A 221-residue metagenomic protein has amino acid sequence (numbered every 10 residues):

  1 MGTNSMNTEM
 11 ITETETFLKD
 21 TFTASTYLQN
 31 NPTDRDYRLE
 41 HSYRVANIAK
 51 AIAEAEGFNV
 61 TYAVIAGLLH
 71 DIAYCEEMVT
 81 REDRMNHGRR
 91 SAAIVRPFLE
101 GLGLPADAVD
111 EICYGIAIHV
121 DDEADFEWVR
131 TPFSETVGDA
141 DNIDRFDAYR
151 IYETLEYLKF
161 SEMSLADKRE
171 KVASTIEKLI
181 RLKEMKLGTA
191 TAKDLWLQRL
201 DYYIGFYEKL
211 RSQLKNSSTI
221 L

Functional and structural regions predicted by a protein language model:
G2-T8, T33-F58, L69, D121-L221: Divalent metal-dependent phosphate-bond-processing catalytic cores, especially two-metal-ion Mg2+/Mn2+ enzymes that act
E15-R44, I72-V79, D83, L187-G188: Active-site flanking loop/helix segments enriched in acidic
T26, A53, E76-T80, L99 (+3 more regions): Short amphipathic alpha-helical interaction patches enriched in hydrophobic/aromatic residues with interspersed Lys/Arg
V45, N86-G101: An active-site-proximal "capping" alpha-helix that borders the catalytic cofactor pocket
V60-T80, H87, S91, I112-D122: His-Asp-centered metal-binding catalytic motifs of divalent-metal-dependent phosphohydrolases/nucleases
